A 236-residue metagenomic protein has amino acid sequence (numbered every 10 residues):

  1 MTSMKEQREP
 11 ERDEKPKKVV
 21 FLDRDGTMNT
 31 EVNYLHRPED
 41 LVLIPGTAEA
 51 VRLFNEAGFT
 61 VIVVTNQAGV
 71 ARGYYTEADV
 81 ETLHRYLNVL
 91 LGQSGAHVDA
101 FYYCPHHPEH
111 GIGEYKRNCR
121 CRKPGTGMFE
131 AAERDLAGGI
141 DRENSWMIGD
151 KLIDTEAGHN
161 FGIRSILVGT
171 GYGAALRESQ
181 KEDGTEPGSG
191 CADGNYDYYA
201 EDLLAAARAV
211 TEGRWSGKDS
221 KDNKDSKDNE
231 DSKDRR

Functional and structural regions predicted by a protein language model:
T2-I62: Active-site neighborhood of HAD-like aspartate-dependent phosphohydrolases
R8-R12, K218-R235: Compositionally biased, intrinsically disordered low-complexity segments enriched for polar/charged residues
D25, N29-I44, V70-D79, Q93-H97 (+1 more regions): Metal-dependent phosphoesterase signature
T47, V51-L87, A96-H110, G158: Substrate-recognition element of Asp-dependent hydrolases with the DxDx(T/V) motif
R117-T155: Conserved Lys-Pro-Asp/Glu-containing loop-to-beta segment of HAD-superfamily phosphomonoesterases, centered on
M147-Y198: Acidic, Mg2+-coordinating phosphoryl-transfer loop and its flanking beta/alpha structural elements, shared across
D197-A206: Short acidic-hydrophobic, aromatic-tinged amphipathic segments that line or gate anion-handling sites
